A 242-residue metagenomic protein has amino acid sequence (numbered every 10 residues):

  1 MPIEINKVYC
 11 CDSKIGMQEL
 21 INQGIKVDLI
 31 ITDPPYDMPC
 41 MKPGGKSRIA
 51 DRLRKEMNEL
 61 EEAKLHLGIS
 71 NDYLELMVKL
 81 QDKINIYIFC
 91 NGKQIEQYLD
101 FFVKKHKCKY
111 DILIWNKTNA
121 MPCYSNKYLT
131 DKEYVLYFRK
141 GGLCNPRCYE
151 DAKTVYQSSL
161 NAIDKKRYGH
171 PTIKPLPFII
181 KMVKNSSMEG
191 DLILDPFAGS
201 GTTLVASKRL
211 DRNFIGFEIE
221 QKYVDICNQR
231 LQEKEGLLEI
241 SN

Functional and structural regions predicted by a protein language model:
M1-D225: Core catalytic lobe of class I
M1-E4, N228-N242: Short, conserved SAM-binding/catalytic segment of Class I S-adenosyl-L-methionine-dependent methyltransferases
